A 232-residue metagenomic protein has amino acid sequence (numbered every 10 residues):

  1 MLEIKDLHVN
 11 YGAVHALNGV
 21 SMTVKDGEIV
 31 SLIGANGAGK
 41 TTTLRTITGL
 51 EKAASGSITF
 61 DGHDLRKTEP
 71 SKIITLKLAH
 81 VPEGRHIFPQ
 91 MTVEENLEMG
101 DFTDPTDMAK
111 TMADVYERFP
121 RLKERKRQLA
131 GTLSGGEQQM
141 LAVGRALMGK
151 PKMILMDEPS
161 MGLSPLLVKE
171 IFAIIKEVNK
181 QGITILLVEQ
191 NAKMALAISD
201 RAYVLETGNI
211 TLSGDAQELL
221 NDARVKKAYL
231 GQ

Functional and structural regions predicted by a protein language model:
M1-Q232: Glycine-rich phosphate-binding loops of nucleotide-dependent enzymes
